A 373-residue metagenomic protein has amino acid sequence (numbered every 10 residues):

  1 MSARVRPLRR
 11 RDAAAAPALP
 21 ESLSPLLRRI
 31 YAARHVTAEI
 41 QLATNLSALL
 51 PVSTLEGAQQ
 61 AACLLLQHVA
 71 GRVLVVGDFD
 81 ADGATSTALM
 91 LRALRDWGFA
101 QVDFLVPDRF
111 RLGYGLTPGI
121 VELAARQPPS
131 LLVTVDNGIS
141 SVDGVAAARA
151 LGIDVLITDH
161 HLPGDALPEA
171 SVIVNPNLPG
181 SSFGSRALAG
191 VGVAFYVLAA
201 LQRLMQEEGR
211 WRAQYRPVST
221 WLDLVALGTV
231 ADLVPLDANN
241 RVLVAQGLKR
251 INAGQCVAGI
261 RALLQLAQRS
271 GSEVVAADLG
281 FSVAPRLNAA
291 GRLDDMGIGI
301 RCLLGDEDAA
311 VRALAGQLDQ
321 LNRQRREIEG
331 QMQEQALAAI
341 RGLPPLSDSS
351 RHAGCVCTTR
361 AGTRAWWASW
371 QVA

Functional and structural regions predicted by a protein language model:
S2, R10-L131, R203-A373: Hydrophobic helix-and-loop "lid/oligomerization" segment in the mid-to-C-terminal part of catalytic domains
D78-F79, P107-F110, N137-G138, H160-P163 (+3 more regions): Short, ordered loop/turn segments at secondary-structure junctions
L89, P168-E208, V218-V230: Short alpha-helices
L89-G98, A150-V155, G164, A170-N177: A glycine- and small-aliphatic-rich helix-loop capping segment at beta-alpha/alpha-beta transitions that lines
T117-I120, S141-V145, T158-H160, S369-Q371: Short beta-alpha junctions and helix-cap segments that line functional grooves
R126, S141-D143, P163-L167: Catalytic core of soluble alpha/beta enzymes
L131, V135-R149, D154: Phosphate/diphosphate-binding loops
V142, L167, L188-V191, F195 (+3 more regions): Amphipathic alpha-helical transducer elements in NTP-driven molecular machines
